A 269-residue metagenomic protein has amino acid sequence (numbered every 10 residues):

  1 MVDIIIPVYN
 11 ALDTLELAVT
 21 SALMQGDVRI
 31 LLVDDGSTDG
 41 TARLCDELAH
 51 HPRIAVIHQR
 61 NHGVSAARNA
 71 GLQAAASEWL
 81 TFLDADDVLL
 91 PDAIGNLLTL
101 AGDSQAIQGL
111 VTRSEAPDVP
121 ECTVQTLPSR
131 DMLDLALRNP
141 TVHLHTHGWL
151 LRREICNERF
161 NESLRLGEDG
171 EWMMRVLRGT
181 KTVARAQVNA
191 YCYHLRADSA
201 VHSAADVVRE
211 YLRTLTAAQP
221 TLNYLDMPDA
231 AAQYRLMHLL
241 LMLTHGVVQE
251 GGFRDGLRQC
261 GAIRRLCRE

Functional and structural regions predicted by a protein language model:
D13-L17, D39-E47, V88, D92-I94: Acidic helix N-cap motif at the loop->helix transition within catalytic regions of sugar-transfer enzymes
T20-R29: Short, acidic, metal-binding catalytic loop of nucleotide-sugar glycosyltransferases
S21, D34-R43, H62: A conserved acidic beta->alpha catalytic loop
Q59-A75: Glycine-rich, basic loop-to-helix element that forms the pyrophosphate-binding segment of sugar-nucleotide handling
L80: Short aromatic/hydrophobic "clamp" motif used to bind/position activated sugar donors
D92-E121: Conserved donor NDP-sugar-binding/catalytic core segment of glycosyltransferases
M132-D206: Conserved nucleotide-sugar donor-binding catalytic segment
R185, A190-E269: C-terminal subregions of glycosyltransferases and related glycan-biosynthesis enzymes
